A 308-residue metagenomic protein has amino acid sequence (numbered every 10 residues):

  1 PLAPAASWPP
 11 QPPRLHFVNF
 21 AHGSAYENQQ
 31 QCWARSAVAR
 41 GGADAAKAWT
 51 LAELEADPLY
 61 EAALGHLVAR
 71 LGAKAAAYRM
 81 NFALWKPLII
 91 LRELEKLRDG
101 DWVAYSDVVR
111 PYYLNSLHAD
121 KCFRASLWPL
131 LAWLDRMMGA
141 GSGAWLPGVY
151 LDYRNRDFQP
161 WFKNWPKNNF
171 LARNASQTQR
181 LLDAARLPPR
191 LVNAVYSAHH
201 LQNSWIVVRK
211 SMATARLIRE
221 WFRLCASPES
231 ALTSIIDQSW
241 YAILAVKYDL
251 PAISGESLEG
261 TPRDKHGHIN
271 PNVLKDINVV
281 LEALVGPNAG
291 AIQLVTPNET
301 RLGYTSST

Functional and structural regions predicted by a protein language model:
P1-W85, I90-D99, K210, L232-I235 (+5 more regions): N-terminal anchoring/stem segment of glycosyltransferases
H22-A25, E53-L54, V109-Y112, L151-D152 (+3 more regions): Short, solvent-exposed loop/turn segments at secondary-structure junctions
Q31-C32, H118, E220: Short coil/turn segments at secondary-structure boundaries
A34, L131, D135, A242-A245: Non-transmembrane alpha-helical segments in soluble domains of secreted/periplasmic/extracellular proteins
A45-T50, W102-D107, A144-P147, V207 (+1 more regions): A structural signal for short, well-ordered beta-strand segments and their strand-loop junctions that often border
L84-W165: GT-A fold catalytic core of metal-dependent nucleotide-sugar glycosyltransferases, centered on the diacidic
W128-L134, G139-V208, A215-I218: PAPS-dependent sulfotransferase catalytic domain
A185-S307: Catalytic core and acceptor-binding pocket of nucleotide-sugar-dependent glycosyltransferases
